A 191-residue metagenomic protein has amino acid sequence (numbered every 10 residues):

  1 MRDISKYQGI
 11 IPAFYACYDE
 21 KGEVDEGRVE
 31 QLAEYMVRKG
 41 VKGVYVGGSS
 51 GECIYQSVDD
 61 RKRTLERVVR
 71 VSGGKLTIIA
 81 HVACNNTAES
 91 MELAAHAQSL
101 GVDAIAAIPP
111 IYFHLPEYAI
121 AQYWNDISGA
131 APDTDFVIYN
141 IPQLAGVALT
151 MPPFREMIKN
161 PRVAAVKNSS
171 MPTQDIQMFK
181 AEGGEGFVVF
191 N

Functional and structural regions predicted by a protein language model:
R2-P12, C17-A148: Active-site beta->alpha loop and helix N-cap motifs at the rims of alpha/beta catalytic domains
S128-A130, P142-N191: Catalytic alpha/beta core domains of metabolic enzymes, predominantly
